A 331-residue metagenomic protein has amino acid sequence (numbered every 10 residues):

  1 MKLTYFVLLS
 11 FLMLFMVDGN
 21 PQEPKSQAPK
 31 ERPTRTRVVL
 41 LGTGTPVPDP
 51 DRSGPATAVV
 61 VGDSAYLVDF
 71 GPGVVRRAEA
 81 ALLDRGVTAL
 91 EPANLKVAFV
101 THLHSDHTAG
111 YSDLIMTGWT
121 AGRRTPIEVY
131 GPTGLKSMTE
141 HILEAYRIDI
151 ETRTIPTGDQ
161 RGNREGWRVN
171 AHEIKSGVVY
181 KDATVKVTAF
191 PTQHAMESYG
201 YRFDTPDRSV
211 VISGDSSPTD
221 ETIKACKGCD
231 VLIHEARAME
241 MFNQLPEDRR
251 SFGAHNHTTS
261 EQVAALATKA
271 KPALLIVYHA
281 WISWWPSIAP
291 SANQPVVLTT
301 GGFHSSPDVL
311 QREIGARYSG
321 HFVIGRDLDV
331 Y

Functional and structural regions predicted by a protein language model:
K2, Q22-V211, D220-T222, P286 (+3 more regions): Binuclear metal-dependent hydrolase catalytic cores
Y5-F15: Bacterial N-terminal signal peptides
D18-N20: Sec/Tat signal peptide C-region and signal peptidase I cleavage site
D207-S209, S217-R326: Cap/insert and terminal regions of metallo-dependent hydrolase folds
